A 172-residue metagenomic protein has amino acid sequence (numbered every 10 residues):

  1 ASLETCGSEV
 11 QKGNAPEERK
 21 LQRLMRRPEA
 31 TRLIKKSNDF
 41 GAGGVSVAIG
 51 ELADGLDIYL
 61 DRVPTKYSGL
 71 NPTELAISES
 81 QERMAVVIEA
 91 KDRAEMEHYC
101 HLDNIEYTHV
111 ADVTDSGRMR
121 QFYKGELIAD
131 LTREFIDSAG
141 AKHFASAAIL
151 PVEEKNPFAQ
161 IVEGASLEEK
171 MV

Functional and structural regions predicted by a protein language model:
A1-V172: Glycine/proline-enriched, intrinsically flexible loops and inter-domain linkers
